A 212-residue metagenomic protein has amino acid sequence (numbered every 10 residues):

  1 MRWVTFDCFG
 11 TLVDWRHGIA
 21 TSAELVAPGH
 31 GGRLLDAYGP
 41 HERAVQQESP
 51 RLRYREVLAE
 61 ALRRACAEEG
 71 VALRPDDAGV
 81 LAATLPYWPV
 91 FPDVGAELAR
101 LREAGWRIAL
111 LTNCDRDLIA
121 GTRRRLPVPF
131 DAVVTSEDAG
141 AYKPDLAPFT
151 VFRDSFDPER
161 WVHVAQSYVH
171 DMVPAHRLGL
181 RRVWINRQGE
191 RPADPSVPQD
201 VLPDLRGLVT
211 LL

Functional and structural regions predicted by a protein language model:
M1-P92, A104, D115: N-terminal helical cap/lid subdomain that shapes the substrate entry/recognition surface in HAD-like hydrolases
M1-V4, R16, R63, A72 (+3 more regions): Asp-based, Mg2+/Mn2+-dependent phosphohydrolase catalytic module
